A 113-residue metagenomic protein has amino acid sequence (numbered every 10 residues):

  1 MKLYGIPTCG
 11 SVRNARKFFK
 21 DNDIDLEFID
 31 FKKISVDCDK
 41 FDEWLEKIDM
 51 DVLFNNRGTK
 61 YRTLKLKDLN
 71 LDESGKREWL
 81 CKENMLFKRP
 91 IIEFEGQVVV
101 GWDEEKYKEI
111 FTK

Functional and structural regions predicted by a protein language model:
M1-N22, L26-F31: Local sequence-structure signature of Cys/Sec-based thiol-disulfide redox active-site neighborhoods
F31-K113: Thiol/selenol-based redox catalytic cores and closely related redox-interacting motifs
